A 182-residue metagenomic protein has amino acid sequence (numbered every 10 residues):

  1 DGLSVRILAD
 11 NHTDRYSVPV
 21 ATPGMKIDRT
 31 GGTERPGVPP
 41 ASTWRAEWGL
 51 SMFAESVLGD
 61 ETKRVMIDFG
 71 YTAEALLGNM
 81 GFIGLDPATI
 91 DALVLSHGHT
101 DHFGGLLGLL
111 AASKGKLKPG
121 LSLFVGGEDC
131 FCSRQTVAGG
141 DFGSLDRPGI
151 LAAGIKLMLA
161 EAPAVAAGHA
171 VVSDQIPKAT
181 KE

Functional and structural regions predicted by a protein language model:
D1-T62, A167, V172-E182: Zn-dependent metallo-beta-lactamase
V5, A54, D68, M80 (+3 more regions): Divalent metal-coordination and catalytic microenvironments
R15, E74, H99-F103, C130-S133 (+1 more regions): Active-site environment of divalent metal-dependent phosphoester hydrolases
T43-W48, S56-A92, G108, G115: Pre-active-site segment of Zn-dependent metallo-hydrolases
I90-D101: Metallo-beta-lactamase
V94, G120-F131: Short internal beta-strands
G104-S113, Q135-T136, G143: Metal-dependent catalytic neighborhoods of phosphoester/phosphodiester hydrolases
E128-E182: Metallo-beta-lactamase
